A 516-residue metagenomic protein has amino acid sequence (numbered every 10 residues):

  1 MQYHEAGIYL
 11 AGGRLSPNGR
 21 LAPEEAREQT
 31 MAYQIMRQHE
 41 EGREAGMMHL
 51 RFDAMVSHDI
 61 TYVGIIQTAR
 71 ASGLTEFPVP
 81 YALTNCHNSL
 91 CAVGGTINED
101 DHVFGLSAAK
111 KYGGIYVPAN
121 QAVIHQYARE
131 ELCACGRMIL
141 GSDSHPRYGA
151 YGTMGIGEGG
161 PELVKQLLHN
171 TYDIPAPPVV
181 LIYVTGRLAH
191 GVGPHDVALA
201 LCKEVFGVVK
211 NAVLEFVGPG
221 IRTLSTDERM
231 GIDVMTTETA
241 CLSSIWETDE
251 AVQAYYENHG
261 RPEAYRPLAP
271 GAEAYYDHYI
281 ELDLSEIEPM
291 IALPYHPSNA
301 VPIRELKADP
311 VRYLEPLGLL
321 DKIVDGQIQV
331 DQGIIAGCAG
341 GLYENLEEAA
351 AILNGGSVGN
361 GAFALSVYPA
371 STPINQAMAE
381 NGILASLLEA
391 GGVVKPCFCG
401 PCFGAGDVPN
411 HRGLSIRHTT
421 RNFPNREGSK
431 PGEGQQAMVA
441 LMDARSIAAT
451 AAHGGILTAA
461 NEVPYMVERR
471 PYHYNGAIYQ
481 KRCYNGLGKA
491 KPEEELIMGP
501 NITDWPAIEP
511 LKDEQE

Functional and structural regions predicted by a protein language model:
M1-E516: Fe-S-dependent hydro-lyases/dehydratases of central metabolism
